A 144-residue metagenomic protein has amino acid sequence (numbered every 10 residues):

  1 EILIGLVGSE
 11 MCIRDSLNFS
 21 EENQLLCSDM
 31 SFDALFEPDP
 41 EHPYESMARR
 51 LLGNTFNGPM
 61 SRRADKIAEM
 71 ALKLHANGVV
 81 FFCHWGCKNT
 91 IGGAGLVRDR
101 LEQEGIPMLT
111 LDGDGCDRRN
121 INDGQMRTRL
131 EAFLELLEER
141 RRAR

Functional and structural regions predicted by a protein language model:
E1-G8, C12-D15: Single conserved hydrophobic/aromatic residue that forms the stacking wall/gate of nucleotide- or nucleobase-binding
C12, A34, D114-R118: Charged, low-complexity surface segments at secondary-structure and domain boundaries
N18-E22, C27, P40-S46, R50 (+1 more regions): Hydrophobic alpha/beta core scaffold segments
S28-F36: Small-residue-rich helix-loop
